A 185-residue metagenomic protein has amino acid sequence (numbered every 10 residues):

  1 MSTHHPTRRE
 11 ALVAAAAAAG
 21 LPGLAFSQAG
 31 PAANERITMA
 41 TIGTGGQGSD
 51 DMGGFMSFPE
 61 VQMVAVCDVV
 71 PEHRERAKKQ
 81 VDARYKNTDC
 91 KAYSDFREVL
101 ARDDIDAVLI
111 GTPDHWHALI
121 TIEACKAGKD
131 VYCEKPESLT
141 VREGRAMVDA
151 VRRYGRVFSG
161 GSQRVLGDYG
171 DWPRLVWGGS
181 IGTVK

Functional and structural regions predicted by a protein language model:
S2-C133, R142-V157: N-terminal glycine-/serine-/threonine-rich beta1-alpha1-beta2 phosphate-ribose binding loop of Rossmann-like
D130-K185: A contiguous active-site-proximal alpha/beta segment in oxidoreductase catalytic domains
